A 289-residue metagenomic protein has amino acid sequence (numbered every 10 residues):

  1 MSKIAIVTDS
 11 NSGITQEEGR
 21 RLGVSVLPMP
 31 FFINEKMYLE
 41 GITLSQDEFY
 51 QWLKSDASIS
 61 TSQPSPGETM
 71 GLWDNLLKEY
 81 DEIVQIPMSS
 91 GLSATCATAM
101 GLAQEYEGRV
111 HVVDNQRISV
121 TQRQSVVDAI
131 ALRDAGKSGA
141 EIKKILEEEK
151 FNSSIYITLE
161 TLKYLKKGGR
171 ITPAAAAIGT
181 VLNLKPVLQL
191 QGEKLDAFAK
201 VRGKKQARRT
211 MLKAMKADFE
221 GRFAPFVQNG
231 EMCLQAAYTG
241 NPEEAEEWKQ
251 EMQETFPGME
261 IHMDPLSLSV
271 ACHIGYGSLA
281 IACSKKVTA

Functional and structural regions predicted by a protein language model:
K3, N11-S25, P30, E82 (+2 more regions): Mixed-charge interfacial surface used for oligomerization/domain docking and macromolecular partner engagement
I4-Q63: N-terminal glycine-rich anion-binding loop in soluble enzyme alpha/beta folds
T8, P87, Y238: Short beta-strand/turn micro-motifs composed of small residues that flank or help shape donor/cofactor-binding pockets
M37-E105, V110: Class I S-adenosyl-L-methionine
